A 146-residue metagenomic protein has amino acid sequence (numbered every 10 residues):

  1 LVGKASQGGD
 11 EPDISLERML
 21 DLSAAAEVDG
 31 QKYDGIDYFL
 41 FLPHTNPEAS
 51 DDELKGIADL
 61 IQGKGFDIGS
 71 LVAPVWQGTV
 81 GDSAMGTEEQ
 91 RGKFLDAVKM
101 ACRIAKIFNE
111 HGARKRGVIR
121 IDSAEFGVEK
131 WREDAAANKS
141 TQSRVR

Functional and structural regions predicted by a protein language model:
L1-K115, V128, K139-S143: N-terminal pre-domain/capping segments
I119-R132: Active-site-proximal loop/short-helix segments that contain or immediately flank catalytic acid/base residue(s)
A135-A136: Short, surface-exposed, charged loop/turn segments at secondary-structure junctions
R146: Basic- and aromatic-lined ligand-binding clefts that recognize polyanionic substrates
